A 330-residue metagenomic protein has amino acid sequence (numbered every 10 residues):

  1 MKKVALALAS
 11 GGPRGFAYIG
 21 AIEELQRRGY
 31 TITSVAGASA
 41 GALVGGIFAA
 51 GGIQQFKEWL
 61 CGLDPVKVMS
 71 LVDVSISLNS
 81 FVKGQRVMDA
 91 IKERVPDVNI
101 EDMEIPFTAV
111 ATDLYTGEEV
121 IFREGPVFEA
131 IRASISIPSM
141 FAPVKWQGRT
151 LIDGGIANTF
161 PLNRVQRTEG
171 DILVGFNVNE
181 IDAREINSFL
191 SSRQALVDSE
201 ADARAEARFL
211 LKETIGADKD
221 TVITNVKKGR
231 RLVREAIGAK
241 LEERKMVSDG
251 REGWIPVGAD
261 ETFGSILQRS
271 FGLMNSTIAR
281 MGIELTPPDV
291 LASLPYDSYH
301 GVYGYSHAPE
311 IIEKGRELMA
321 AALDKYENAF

Functional and structural regions predicted by a protein language model:
M1-A38, G46-F330: Patatin-like phospholipase
